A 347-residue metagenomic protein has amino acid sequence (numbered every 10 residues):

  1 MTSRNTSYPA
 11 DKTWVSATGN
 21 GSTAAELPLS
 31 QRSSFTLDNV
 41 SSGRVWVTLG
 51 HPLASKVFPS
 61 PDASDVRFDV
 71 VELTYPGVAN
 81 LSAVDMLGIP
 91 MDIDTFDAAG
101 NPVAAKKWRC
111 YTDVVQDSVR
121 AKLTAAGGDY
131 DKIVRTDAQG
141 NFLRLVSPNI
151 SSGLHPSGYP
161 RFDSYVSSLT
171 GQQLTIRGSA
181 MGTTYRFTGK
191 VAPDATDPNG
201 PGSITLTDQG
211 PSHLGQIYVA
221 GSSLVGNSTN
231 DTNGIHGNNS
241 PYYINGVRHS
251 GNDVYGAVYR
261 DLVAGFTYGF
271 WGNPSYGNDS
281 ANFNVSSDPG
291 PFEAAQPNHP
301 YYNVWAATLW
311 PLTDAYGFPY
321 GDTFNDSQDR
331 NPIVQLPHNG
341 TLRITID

Functional and structural regions predicted by a protein language model:
M1-D347: Extracellular low-complexity, O-glycosylation-prone Ser/Thr/Pro/Gly-rich "stalks" and linkers flanking catalytic
